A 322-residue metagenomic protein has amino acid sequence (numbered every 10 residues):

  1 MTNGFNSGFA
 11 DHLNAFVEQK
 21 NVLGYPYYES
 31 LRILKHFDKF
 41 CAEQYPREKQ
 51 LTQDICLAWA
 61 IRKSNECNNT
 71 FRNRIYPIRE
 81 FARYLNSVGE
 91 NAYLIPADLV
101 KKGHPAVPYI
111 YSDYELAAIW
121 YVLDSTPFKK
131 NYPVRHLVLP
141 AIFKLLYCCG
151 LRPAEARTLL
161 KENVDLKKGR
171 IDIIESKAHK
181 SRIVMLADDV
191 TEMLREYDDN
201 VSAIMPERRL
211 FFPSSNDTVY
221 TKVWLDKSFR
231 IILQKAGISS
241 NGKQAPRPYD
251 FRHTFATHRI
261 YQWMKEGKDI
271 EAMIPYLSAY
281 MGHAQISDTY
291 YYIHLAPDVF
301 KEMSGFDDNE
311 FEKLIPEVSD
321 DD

Functional and structural regions predicted by a protein language model:
M1-D322: Conserved catalytic core of the tyrosine transesterase superfamily
